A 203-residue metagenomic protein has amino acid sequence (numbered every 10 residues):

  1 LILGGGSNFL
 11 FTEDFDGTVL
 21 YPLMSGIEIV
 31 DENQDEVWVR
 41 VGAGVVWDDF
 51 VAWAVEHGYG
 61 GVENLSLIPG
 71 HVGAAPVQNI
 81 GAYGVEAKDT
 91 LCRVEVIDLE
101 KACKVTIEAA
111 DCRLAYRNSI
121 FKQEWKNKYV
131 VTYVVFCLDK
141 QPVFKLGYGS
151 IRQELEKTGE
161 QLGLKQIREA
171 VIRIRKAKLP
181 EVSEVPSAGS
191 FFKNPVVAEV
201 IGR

Functional and structural regions predicted by a protein language model:
L1-E100: Anion-binding (especially nucleotide phosphate/pyrophosphate-binding) glycine-rich loop and adjoining beta-alpha core
K104-R203: Phosphate/pyrophosphate- and phosphate-bearing ligand-binding catalytic cores of soluble enzymes
